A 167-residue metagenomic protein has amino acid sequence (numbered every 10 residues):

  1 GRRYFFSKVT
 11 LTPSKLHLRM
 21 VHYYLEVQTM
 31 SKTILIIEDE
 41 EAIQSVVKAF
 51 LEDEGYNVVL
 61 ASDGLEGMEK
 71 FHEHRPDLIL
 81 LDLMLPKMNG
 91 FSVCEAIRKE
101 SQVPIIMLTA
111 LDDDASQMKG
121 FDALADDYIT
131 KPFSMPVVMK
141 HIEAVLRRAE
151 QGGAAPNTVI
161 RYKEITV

Functional and structural regions predicted by a protein language model:
G1-L35: Non-catalytic signal-transmission and effector/linker regions of two-component phosphorelay proteins
F5, P136-M139, V167: Alpha-helix initiation and capping sites
T10-S14, R19, N57-L60, D113 (+1 more regions): Exposed boundary/loop context
H22-G152: N-terminal/domain-start alpha-helical segments
Q151-V159: Intrinsic-disorder/low-complexity linker and hinge segments
I160-V167: A structural micro-motif at secondary-structure boundaries
